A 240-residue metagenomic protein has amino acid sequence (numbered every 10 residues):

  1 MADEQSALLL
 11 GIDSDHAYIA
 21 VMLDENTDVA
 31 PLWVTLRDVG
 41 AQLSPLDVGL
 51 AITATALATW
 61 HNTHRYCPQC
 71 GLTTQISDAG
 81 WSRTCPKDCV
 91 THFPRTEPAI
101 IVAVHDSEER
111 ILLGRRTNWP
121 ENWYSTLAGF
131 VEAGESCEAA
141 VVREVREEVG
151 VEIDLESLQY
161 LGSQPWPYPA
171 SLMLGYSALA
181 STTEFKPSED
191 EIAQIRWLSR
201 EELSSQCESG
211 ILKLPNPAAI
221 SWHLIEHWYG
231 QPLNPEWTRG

Functional and structural regions predicted by a protein language model:
M1-H64, Q75-I76, W119-Y124, P169 (+1 more regions): Nudix hydrolase/Nudix homology domain
S6, Y18, W81-R83, P98-I100 (+1 more regions): Short beta-strand micro-motifs in enzyme catalytic cores
L9, Y66, T84, I101-A103 (+3 more regions): Conserved hydrophobic/aromatic beta-strand scaffold that supports enzyme active sites
I12-D15, D106-E108, T182: Short acidic-glycine loop/turn motifs at beta-strand connectors
T53-H105: Cys/His-rich short segments
R83-S125, F130-V131, Q159: N-terminal strand-loop-strand
T126-L161, Y176, E184: The catalytic Nudix box helix
Q164-K186: Active-site-adjacent beta-strand/loop module that shapes the phosphate/pyrophosphate-binding cleft
